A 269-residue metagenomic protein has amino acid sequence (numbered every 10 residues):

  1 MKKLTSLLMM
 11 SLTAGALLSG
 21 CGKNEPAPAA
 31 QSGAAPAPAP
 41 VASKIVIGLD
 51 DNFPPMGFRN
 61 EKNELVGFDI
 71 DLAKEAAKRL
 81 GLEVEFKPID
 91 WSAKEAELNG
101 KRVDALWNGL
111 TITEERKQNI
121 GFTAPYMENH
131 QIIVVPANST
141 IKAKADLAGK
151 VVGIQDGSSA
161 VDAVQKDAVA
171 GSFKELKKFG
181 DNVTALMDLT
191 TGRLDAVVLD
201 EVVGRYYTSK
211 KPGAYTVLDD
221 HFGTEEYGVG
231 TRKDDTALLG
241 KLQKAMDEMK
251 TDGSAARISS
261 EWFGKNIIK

Functional and structural regions predicted by a protein language model:
L18-Q31: Bacterial lipoprotein signal-peptidase II cleavage site
G22-N24, I70-R79, A145, V151 (+2 more regions): Extended ligand-binding regions for polar small-molecule ligands
P28-A37, V135-V152: Flexible hinge/capping segments at coil-to-helix
S32-G109: Extracytoplasmic small-molecule ligand-binding "clamshell" domains of the periplasmic binding protein/Venus flytrap
D51, E128-V135, V183, E201 (+2 more regions): Periplasmic-binding protein-like
G57-R59, A73-L82, A160-F179, T208-P212: Ligand-binding cleft/hinge of the Venus flytrap
K74, K78, E83-D146, T216 (+1 more regions): Acidic, polar ligand-binding/catalytic clefts
L110-Q118, Q165-D167, D188-T191, D195-G223: A ligand-binding cleft/hinge motif common to bilobed small-molecule-binding domains
